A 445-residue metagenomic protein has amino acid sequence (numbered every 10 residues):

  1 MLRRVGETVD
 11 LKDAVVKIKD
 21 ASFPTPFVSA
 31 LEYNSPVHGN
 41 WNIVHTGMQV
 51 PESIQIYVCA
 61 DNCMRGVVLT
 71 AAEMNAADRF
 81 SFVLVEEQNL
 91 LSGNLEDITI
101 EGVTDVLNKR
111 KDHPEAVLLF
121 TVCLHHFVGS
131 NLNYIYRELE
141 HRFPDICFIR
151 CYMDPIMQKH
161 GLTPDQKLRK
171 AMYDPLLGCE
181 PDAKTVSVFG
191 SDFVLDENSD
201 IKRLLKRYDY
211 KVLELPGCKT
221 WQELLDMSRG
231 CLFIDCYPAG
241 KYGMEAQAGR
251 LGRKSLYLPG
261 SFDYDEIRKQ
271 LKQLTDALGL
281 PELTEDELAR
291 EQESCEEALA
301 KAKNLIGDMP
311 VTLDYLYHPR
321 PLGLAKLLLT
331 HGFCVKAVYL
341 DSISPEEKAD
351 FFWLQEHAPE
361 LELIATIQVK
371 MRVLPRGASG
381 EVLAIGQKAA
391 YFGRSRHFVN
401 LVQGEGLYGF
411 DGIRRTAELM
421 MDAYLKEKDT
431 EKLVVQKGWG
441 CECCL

Functional and structural regions predicted by a protein language model:
M1-L445: An N-terminal assembly and electron-transfer interface module characteristic of large anaerobic redox and radical
